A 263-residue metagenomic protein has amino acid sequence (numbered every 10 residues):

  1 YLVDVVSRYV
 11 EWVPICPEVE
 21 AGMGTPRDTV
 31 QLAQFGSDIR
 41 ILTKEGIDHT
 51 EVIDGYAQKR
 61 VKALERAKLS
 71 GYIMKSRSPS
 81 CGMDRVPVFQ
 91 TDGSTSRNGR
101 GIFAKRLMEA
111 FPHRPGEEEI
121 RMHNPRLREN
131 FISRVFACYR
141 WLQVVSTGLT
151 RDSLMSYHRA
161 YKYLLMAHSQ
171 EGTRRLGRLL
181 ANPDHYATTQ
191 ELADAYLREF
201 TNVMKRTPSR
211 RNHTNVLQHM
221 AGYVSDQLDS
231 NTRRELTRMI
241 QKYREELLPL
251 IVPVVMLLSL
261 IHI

Functional and structural regions predicted by a protein language model:
Y1-W12: Short catalytic helix/loop segments, enriched in acidic residues and glycine and frequently bearing histidine
P14-S37: Short, surface-exposed acidic-centric catalytic microdomains
Q31-I47, V86-R97: A charged helix-plus-loop insertion that forms the helical arch/lid used to bind and gate nucleic-acid substrates
K44-K59, S94-A160: Divalent-metal-activated hydrolytic enzyme cores
Y56-Q90: N-terminal glycine-rich phosphate/adenylate-binding segment common to multiple enzyme folds
M122, S133, R151-M155, R159-A195: Conserved catalytic alpha/beta core of Sir2/sirtuin-type deacylases, generalized to analogous enzyme cores that bind
R175-Q241, P249, P253-M256: Long, compositionally biased charged/polar accessory segments in the mid-to-C-terminal portions of proteins
I261-I263: Conserved small/polar residues in nucleotide/adenosyl-binding loops
